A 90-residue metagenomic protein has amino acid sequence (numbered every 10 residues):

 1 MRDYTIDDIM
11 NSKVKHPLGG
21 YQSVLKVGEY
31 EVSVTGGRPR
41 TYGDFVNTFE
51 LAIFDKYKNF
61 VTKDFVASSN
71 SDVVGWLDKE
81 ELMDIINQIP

Functional and structural regions predicted by a protein language model:
M1-D8, E50-P90: Mixed-charge, Lys/Arg-enriched low-complexity segments
M1-T35, R40: Negatively charged, low-complexity tracts enriched in Asp/Glu with abundant Ser/Thr
V24-S68: A short, structured beta-strand/loop element
